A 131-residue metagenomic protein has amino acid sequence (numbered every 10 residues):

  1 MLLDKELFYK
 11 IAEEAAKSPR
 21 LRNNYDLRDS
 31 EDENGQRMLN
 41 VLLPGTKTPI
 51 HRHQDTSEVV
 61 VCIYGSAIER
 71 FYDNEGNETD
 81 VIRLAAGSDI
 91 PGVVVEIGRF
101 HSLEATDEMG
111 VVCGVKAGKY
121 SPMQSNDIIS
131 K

Functional and structural regions predicted by a protein language model:
M1-G35, D80-A86: A short, N-terminal "cap"/entry segment at the start of jelly-roll beta-barrel domains of the cupin/DSBH fold
L7, I11, N77-R83, S102-K131: Double-stranded beta-helix
L39, V59, S102: Short, surface-exposed charged micro-motifs
L39-D55: Conserved short histidine dyad/triad with adjacent acidic residue
P49-H51, E69-F71, G92-V95, H101-T106 (+1 more regions): Short beta-strand His + acidic residue motifs that chelate non-heme Fe in jelly-roll/DSBH and cupin folds
D55-E75: Glycine- and acidic-residue-biased ligand/ion/polar-headgroup-sensing regions
D73-H101: Short acidic-glycine-tyrosine-enriched beta hairpin
